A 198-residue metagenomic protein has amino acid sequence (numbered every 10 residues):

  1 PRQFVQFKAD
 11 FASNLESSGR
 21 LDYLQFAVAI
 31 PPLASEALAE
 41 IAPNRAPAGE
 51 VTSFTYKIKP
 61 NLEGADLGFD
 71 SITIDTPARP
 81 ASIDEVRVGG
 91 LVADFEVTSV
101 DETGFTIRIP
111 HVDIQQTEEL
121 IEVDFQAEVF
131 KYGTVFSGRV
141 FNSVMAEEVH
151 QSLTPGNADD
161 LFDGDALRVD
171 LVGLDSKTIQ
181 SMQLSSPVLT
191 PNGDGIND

Functional and structural regions predicted by a protein language model:
P1-I30, A81: Non-cytosolic beta-sandwich-type ligand-binding/adhesion modules
K8, A42-D70: Short beta-strand elements of extracellular/lumenal beta-sandwich folds
K8-A9, T106-M145: Low-complexity, intrinsically disordered segments enriched in Ser/Thr together with acidic residues
A12-N14, K59-A65, P77-R79: Short solvent-exposed strand-capping/beta-turn motif centered on an Asx-Ser/Thr pair
Y23-E36, R168-Q180: Proline/serine/threonine-rich low-complexity linkers at boundaries of modular beta-sandwich domains
A27-G49, P77-P80: Low-complexity, acidic Ser/Thr/Pro/Gly-rich terminal tails and inter-domain linkers that flank the onset of structured
T73-L120: A surface/secretory-pathway sequence property marking extracellular, secreted, or lumenal proteins enriched
L174-D198: Short loop/turn motifs at secondary-structure boundaries
